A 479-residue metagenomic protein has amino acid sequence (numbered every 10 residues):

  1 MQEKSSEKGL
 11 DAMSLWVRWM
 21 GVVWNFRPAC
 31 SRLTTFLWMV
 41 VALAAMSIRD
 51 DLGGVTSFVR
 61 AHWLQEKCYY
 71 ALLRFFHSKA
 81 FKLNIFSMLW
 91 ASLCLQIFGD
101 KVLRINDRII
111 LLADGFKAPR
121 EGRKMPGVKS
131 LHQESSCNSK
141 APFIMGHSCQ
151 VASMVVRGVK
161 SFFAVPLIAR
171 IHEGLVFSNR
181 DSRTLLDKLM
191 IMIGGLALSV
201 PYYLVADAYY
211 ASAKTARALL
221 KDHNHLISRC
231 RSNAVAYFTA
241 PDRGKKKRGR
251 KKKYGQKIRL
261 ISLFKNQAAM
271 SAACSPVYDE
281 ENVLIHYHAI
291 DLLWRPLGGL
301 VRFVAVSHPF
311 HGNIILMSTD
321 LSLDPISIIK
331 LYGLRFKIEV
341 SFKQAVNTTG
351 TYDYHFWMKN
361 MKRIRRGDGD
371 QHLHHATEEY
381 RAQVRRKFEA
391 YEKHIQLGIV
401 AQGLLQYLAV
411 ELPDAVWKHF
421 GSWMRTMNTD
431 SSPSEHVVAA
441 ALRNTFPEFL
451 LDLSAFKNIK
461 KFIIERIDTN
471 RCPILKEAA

Functional and structural regions predicted by a protein language model:
Q2-E7, M13-C30, K124, S161-A479: Single, function-defining residue in the core of a domain
K8-H77, F81-W90: Gly/serine-rich nucleotide phosphate-binding loop at the start of the catalytic core of nucleotide/ADP-ribose-handling
A29-S31, S57-R60, Q65, R74-F81 (+4 more regions): Phosphate-ester processing/binding pockets and catalytic centers
L37-V40, S92, E134, R381: Short linear interaction motifs
V40-R49, R60, V151, E392-A409: Short, hydrophobic/amphipathic alpha-helical patches that form generic packing surfaces within helical domains
M46, H62, C94-K101, V156 (+3 more regions): Hydrophobic, Leu/Ile/Phe/Ala-enriched alpha-helical segments that form helix-helix packing faces
R49, K117-P119, D207-S212: Gly/Ser/Thr-rich loops at beta-strand to alpha-helix junctions that form or flank small-molecule/cofactor-binding
S78-S161, H286: Active-site-proximal, Lys/Arg-enriched surface segment that forms a nucleic-acid-binding/basic interface patch
